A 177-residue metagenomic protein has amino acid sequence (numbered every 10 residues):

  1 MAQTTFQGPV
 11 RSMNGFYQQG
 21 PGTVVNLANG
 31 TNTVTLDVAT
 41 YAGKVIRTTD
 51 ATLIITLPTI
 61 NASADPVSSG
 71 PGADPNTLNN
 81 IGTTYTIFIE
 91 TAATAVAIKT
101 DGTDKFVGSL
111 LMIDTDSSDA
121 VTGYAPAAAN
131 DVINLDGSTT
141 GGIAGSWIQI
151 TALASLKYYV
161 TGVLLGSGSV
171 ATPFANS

Functional and structural regions predicted by a protein language model:
M1, I133-L135, I143, S177: Sparse, context-dependent recognition of short Cys/His-centered cofactor- or disulfide-binding micro-motifs
Q3-D119, L156-S177: Exposed extracellular interaction/assembly regions and N-terminal maturation sites
V10, G141-A144: Sequence/structural signature of small/polar-enriched beta-strand/turn repeats that build beta-strand-rich repeat
V121-A127: Acidic/polar low-complexity surface segments
A127-S138: A conserved acidic, glycine/proline-rich C-terminal tail/linker
A144-A152: Extracellular disulfide-bonded cysteine-rich modules/repeats
